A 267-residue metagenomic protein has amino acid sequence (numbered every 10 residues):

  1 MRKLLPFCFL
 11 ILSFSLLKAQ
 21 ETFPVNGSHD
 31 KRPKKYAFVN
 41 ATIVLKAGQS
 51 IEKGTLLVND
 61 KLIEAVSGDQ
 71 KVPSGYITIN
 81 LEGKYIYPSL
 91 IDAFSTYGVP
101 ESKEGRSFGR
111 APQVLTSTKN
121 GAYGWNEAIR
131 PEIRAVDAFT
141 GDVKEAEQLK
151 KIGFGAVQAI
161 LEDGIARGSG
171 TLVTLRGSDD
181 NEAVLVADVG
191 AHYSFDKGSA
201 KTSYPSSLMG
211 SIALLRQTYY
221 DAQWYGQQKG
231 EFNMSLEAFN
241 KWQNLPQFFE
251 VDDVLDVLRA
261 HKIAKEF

Functional and structural regions predicted by a protein language model:
M1-V25: Bacterial Sec-dependent N-terminal signal peptides
E21-F23, S28-D30, I43, A47-S89 (+1 more regions): Histidine-rich, glycine-flanked metal-binding segment
N26-P33, L236-K241: Short boundary motifs at domain starts and secondary-structure transition points
K34-Y36, V72-V136, K151: Replace "His-x-His-based motif
V39-A41, R130-P131, F154-V157: C-terminal helical cap
G48, K61-I63, K84, T96 (+3 more regions): Solvent-exposed coil/turn segments that connect beta secondary-structure elements in extracytoplasmic/periplasmic
D137-G141: Short, glycine/acidic-rich beta->alpha junctions
D142-F267: Polyanionic/metal-chelating signatures
